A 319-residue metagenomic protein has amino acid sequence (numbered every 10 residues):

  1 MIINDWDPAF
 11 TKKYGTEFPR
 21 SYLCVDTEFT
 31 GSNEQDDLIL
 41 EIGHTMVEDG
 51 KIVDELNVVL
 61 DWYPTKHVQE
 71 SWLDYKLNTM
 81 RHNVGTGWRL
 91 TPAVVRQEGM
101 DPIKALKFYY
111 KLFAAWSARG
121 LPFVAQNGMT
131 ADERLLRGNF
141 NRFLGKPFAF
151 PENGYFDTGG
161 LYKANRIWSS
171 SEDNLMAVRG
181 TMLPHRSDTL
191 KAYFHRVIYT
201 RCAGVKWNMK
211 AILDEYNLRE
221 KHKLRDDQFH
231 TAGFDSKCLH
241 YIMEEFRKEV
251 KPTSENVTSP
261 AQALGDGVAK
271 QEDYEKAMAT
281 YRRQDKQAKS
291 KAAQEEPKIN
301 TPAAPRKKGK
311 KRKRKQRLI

Functional and structural regions predicted by a protein language model:
I3-R137: Conserved non-catalytic scaffold segment of RNase H-like nuclease domains
L90-E98, F143-F150, E220-D227: Short, polar/flexible loop-turn hinges at active-site or ligand-entry regions and domain interfaces
Y110-S117, A149, G233-K237: Domain-wide signal for the mature, well-folded portions of proteins, strongly enriched in nucleus-encoded organellar
R119-L135, N139, R179-K276: Acidic, Mg2+-coordinating catalytic module of metal-dependent nucleases/exonucleases that use a two-metal-ion mechanism
A131-F156: Substrate-recognition/cap helix-loop segment adjacent to the acidic, metal-dependent catalytic center of Asp-based
F156-L175, V197-Y199: Short alpha-helix plus adjacent loop in nuclease-associated cores
M278-K291, N300-I319: Short Lys/Arg-rich cationic patches that frequently serve as NLS/NoLS or arginine-rich RNA/DNA-binding motifs
